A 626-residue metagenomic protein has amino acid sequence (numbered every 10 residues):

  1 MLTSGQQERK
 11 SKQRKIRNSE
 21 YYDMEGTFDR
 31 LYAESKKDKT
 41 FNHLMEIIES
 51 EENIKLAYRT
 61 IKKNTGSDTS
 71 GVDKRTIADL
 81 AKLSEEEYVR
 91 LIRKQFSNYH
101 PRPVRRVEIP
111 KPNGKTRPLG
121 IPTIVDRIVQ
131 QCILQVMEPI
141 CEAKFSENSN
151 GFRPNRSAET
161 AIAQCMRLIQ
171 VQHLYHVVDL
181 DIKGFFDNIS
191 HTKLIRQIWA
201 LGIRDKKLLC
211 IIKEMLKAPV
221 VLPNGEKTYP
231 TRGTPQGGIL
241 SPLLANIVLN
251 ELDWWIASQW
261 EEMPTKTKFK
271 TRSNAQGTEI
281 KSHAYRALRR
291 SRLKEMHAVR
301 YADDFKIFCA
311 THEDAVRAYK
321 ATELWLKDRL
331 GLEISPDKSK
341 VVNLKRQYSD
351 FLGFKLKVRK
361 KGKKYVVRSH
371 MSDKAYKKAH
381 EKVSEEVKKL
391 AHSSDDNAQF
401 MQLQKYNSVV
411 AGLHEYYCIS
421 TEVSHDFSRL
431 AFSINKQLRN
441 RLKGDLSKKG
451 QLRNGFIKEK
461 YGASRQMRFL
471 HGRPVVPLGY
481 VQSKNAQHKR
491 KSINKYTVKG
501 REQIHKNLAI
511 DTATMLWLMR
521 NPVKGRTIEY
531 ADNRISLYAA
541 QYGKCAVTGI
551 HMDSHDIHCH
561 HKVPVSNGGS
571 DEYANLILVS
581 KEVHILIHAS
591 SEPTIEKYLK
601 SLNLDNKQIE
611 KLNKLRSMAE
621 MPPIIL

Functional and structural regions predicted by a protein language model:
M1-E86: Non-catalytic, polymerase-adjacent accessory regions of viral genome-replication enzymes
Y88, F96, P103, K144-N148 (+4 more regions): Conserved polymerase palm-domain catalytic core
D181, G549-K581, A589-Y598: Histidine-centered nuclease catalytic patch
K217, P223-E226, L330-D395, S408-A411: A conserved non-catalytic segment of reverse transcriptases and RNA-directed RNA polymerases corresponding to the late
F400-Y461: Non-catalytic, peripheral interaction segments enriched in hydrophobic/basic residues
L430-S433, L442-G525: Extended C-terminal regions of large enzymes
T527-H558, S580-E582: Short cysteine-rich loop/turn motifs with clustered Cys
S566-A574, L586-L626: Polybasic, low-complexity binding patches
